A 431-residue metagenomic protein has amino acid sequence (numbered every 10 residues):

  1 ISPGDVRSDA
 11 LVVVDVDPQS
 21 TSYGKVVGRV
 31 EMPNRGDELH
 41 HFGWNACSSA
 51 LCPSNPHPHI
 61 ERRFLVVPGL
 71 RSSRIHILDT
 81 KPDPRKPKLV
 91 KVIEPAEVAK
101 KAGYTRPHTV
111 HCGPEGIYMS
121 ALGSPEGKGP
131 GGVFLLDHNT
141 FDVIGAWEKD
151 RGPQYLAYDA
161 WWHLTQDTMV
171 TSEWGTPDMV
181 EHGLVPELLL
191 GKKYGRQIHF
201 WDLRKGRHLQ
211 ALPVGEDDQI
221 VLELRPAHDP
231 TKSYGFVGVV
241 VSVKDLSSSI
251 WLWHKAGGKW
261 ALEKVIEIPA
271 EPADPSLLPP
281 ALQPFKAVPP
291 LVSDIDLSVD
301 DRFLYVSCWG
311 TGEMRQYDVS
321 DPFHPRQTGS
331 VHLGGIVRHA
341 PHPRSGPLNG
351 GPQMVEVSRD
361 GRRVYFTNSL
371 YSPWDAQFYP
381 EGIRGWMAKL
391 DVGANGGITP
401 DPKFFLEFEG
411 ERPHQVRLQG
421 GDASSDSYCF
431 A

Functional and structural regions predicted by a protein language model:
I1-D5, C52-R63, V67-P68, S120-P130 (+3 more regions): Short, conserved, GDST-rich strand-edge loop motifs in beta-rich repeat architectures
I1-I60, V66-E94, K128, D137-F141: Beta-propeller domains
V13-S22, I77-K88, H138-F141, F200-G206 (+4 more regions): Short loop/turn segments immediately following beta-strands, especially the blade-tip and inter-blade linker loops
K25-W44, V90-G103, A146-Y155, H208-Q219 (+3 more regions): Surface-exposed loop and turn segments in beta-propeller and other repeat-based domains that flank or scaffold
E38-E61, G103-P114, W161-D167, E223-K232 (+4 more regions): Structural signature of eukaryotic scaffold interfaces centered on beta-propeller domains
T80-L164: Asp-box/WD-like beta-propeller blade repeats and closely related beta-sheet repeat scaffolds
D150-P322: Beta-propeller domains
S358-A431: Blade-level signature of beta-propeller repeat domains, shared across WD40, Kelch, NHL, RCC1 and BNR/Asp-box propellers
